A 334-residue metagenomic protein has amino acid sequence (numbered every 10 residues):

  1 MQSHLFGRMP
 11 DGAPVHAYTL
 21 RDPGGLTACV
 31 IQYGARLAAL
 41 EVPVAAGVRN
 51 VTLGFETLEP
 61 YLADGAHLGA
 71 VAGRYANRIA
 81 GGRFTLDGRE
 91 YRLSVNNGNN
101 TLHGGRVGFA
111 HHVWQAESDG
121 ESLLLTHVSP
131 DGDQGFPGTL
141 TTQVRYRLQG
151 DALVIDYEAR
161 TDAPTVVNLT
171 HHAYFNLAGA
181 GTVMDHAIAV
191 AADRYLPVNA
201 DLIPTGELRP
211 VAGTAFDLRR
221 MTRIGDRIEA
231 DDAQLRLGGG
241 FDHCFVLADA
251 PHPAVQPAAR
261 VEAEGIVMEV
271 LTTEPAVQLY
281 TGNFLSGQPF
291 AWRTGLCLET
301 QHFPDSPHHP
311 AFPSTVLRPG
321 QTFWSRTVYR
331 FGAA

Functional and structural regions predicted by a protein language model:
M1-A334: An exposed, glycine/acidic-rich loop-and-rim segment of catalytic or binding clefts
